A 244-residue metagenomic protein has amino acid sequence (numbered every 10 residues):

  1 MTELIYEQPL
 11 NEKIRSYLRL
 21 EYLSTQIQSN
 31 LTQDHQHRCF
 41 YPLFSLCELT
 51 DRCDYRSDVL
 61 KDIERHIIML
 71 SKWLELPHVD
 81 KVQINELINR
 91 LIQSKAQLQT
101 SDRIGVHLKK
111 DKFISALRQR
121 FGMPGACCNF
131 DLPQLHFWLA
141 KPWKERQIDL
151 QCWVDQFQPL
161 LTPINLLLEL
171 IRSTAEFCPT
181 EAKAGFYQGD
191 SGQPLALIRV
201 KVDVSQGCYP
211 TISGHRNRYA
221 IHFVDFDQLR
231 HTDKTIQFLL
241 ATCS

Functional and structural regions predicted by a protein language model:
M1, Q33, H37, K61 (+3 more regions): Membrane-targeting and insertion segments and their boundary/processing signals
T2-K61: N-terminal ordered "arm"
Y6, T32, Q36, P77-K81 (+2 more regions): Alpha-helical rod/repeat scaffolding segments in eukaryotic adaptors/tethers and long-chain four-helix cytokines
I14, L18-E21, T25, F44-D51 (+6 more regions): Generic structural signal for well-ordered, non-transmembrane alpha-helical segments in soluble/cytosolic regions
C39, C47, C53, C127-C128 (+4 more regions): Generic recognition of cysteine residues
D51-F113: Hydrophobic/aromatic-rich structural module bridging two neighboring secondary-structure elements via a short loop
S94-A196: Charged, well-structured binding/catalytic surfaces in domain cores that contact anionic ligands
P194-S244: Extended, charged low-complexity segments that frequently continue into or abut oligomerization scaffolds
